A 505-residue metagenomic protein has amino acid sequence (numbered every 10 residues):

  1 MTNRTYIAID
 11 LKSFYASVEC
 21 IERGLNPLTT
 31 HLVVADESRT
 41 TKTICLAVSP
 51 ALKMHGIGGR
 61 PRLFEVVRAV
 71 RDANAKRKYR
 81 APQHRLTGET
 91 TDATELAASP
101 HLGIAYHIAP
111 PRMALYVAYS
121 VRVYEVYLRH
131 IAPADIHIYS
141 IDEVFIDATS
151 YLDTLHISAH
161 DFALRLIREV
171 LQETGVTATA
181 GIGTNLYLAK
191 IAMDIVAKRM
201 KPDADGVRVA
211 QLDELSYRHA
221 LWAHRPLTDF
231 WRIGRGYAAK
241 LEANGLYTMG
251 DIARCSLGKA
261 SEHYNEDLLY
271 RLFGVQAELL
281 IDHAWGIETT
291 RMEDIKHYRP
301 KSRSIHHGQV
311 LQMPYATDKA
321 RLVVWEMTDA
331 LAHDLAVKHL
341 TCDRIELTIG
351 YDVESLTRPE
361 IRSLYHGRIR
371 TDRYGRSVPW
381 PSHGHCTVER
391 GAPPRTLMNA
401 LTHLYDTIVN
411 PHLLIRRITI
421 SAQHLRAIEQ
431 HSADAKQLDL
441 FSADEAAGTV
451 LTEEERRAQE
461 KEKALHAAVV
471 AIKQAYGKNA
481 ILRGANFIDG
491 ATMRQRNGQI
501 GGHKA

Functional and structural regions predicted by a protein language model:
M1-M292, A447-A505: Gly/Gly-Pro- and Ser/Thr-rich, intrinsically disordered tail segments characteristic of DNA damage-repair and tolerance
A8, D229, Y237-I415: DNA-contacting surface of Y-family translesion DNA polymerases
K12-F14, S38-K42, Y351-L356, L425-I428: Short, charged/polar surface micro-motifs in flexible loops or helix N-caps
V18, R373-A505: Acidic, metal-coordinating catalytic segment for phosphate/diphosphate chemistry, firing primarily on the Nudix
T30, A178, D343-I345, I418 (+1 more regions): Change "...and in nucleic-acid phosphodiester-cleaving endonucleases..." to "...and in nucleic-acid processing enzymes
R80, D343, E360-S363, A433-Q437 (+1 more regions): Composition- and surface-driven signal marking solvent-exposed, interaction-prone regions in large proteins
T184-Y187, D282-A284, T341-V353, L414-A427 (+1 more regions): A glycine-rich phosphate-binding loop feature that marks nucleotide/adenosyl-phosphate handling sites
I191-A192, T357-E360, Q430-A433: Short, well-ordered secondary-structure micro-motifs
